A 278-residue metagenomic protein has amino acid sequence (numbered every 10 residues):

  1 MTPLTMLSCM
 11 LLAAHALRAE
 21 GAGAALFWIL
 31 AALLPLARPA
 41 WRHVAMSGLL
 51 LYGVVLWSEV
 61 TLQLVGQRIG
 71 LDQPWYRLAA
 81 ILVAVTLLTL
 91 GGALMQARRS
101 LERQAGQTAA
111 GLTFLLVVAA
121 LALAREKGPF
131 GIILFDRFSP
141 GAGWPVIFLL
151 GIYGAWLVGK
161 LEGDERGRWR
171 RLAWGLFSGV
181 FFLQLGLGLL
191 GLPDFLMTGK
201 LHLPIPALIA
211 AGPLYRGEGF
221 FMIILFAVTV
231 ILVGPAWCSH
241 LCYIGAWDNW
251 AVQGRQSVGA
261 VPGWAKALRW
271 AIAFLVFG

Functional and structural regions predicted by a protein language model:
M1-A105, R125-K127: Topology signature of small-to-medium multi-pass alpha-helical membrane proteins
R98-G278: Non-ligating segments of multi-cofactor redox enzymes
